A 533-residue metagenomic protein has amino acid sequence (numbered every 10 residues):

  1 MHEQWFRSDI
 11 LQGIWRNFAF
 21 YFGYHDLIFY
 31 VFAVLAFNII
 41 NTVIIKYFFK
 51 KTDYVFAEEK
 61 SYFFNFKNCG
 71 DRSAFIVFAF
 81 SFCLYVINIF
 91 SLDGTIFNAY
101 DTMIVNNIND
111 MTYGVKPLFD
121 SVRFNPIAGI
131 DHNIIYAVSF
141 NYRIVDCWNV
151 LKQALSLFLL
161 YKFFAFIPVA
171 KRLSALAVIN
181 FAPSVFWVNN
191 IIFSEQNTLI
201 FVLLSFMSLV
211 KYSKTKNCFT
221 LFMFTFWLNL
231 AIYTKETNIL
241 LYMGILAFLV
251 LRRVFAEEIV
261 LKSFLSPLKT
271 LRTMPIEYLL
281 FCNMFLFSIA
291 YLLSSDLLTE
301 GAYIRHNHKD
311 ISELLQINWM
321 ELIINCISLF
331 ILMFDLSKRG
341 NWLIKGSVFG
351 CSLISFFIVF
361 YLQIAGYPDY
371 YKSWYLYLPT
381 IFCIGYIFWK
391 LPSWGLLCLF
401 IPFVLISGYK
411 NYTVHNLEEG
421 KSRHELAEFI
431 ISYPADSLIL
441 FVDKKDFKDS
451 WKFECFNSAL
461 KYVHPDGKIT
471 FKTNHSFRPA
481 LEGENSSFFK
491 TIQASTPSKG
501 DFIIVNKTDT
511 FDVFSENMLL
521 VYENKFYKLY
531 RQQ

Functional and structural regions predicted by a protein language model:
T42, C147-R172, L204: Transmembrane-helix motifs of polytopic, lipid-linked glycan transferases
V77-V122, H132-A137: Extracytoplasmic loop-helix module adjacent to an early transmembrane segment
Y142, D146, A175-L204, S208 (+1 more regions): Aromatic- and kink-enriched transmembrane "portal" helix at the membrane-lumen/periplasm boundary that abuts
L203-L221, A231, L391: Membrane-interface transmembrane helices that cradle and orient dolichyl/undecaprenyl
T220-K235, M243-A247: Membrane-interface alpha helices of multi-pass inner-membrane proteins
R272, I276-F281, N341-L353, W389-Y412: Signature aromatic-anchored transmembrane alpha helix within multi-pass, membrane-resident enzymes that catalyze glycan
A365-S393: Hydrophobic/aromatic-rich transmembrane helices and adjacent perimembrane loops
P402-V463: Membrane-embedded, lumen/periplasm-facing catalytic core of multi-pass transferases that use lipid-linked donors
